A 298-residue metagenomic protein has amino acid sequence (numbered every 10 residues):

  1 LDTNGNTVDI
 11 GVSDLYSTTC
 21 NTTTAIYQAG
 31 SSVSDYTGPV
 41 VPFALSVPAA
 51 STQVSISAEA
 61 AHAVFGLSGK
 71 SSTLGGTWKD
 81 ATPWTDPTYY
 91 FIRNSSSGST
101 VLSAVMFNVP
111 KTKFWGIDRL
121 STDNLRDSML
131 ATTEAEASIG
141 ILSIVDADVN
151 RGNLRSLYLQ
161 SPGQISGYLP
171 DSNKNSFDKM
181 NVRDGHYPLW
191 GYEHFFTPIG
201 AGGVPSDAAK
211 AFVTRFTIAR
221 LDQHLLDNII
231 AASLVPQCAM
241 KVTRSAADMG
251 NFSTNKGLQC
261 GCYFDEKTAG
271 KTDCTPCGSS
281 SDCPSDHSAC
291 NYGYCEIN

Functional and structural regions predicted by a protein language model:
L1-N298: Flexible loop/hinge segments at secondary-structure junctions
